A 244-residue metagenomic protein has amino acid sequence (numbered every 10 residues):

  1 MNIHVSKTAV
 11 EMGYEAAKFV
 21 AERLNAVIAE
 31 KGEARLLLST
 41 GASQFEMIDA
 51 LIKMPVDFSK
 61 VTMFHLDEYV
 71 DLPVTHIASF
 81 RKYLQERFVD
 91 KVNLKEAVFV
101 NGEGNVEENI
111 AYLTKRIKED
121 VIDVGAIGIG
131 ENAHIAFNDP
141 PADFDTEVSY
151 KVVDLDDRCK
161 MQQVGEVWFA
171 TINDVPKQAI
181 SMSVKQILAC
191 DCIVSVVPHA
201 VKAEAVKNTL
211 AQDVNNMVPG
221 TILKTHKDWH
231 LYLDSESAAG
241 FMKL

Functional and structural regions predicted by a protein language model:
M1-L36: N-terminal glycine-/serine-/threonine-rich phosphate-binding loop
N25-M54: Glycine-rich N-terminal segment of FAD-binding domains in flavoprotein oxidoreductases, spanning the beta-loop-helix
E33-L37, A42-S43, R116-D143: A glycine-rich beta-strand to alpha-helix segment that forms a phosphate/ribose-binding loop at ligand/cofactor sites
L37-G41, H65, V100-N101, A126-I129 (+2 more regions): Short beta-strand segments
A50-F58, P140-S149, Q212-V214: A glycine- and small-aliphatic-rich helix-loop capping segment at beta-alpha/alpha-beta transitions that lines
S59-A126: Ligand-binding beta-strand-loop-alpha-helix segment within the catalytic cores of soluble metabolic enzymes
A136-M182: Class I SAM-dependent methyltransferase SAM-binding "motif I" and its flanking Rossmann-like core
M182-K185, A189-L244: ATP/nucleoside-binding phosphotransfer catalytic cores, i.e., glycine-rich phosphate-binding loops
